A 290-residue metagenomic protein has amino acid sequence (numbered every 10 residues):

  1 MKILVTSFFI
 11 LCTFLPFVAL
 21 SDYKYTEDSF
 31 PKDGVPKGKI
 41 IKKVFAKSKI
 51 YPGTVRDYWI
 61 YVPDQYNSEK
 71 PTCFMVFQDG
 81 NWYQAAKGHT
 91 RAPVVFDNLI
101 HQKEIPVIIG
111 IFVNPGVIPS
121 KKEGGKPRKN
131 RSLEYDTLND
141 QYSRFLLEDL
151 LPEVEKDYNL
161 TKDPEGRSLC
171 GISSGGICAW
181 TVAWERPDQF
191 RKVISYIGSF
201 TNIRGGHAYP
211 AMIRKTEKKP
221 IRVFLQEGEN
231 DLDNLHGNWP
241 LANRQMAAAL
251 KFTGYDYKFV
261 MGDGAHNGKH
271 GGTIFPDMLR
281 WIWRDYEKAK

Functional and structural regions predicted by a protein language model:
M1-V5: Positively charged n-region of N-terminal signal peptides that target proteins for export
S7-P16: Bacterial N-terminal signal peptides
L20-K290: Non-catalytic cap/lid and distal C-terminal segments of serine-dependent acyl enzymes
